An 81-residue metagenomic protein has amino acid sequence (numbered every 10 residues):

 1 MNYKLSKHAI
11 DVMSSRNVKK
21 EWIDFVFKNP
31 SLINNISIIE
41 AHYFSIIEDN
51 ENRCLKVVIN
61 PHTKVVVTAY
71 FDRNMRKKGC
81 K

Functional and structural regions predicted by a protein language model:
M1-K81: Ribonuclease/tRNase effector modules and their secretory precursors
